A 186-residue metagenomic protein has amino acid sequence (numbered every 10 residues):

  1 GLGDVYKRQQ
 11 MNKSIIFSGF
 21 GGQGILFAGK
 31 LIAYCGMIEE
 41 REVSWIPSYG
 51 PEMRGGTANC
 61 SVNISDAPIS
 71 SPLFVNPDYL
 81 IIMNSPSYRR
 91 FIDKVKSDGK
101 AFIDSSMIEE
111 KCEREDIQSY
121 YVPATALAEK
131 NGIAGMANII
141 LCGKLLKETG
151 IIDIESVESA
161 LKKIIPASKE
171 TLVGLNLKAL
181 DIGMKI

Functional and structural regions predicted by a protein language model:
G1-Y6: Short, small-residue-biased leader/transition segments that mark boundaries at the very start of proteins
Q10-I186: Active-site cofactor/cluster-binding pocket
